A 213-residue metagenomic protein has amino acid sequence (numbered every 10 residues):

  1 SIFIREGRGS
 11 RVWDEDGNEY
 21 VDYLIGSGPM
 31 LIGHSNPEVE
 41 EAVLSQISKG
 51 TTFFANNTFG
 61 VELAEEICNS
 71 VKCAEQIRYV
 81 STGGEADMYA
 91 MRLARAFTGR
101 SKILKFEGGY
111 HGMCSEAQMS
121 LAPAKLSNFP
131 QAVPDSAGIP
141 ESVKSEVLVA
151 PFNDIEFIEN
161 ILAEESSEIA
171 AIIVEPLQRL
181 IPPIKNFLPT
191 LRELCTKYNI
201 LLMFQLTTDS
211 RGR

Functional and structural regions predicted by a protein language model:
S1-E6: Active-site-adjacent loop/helix segments that line or gate small-molecule/cofactor pockets in enzymes
G7-S10, D16, S27: Short loop/turn microsegments at loop-to-beta-strand junctions
E19-S101: Glycine-rich loop-to-alpha-helix module at the N-terminal edge of alpha/beta enzyme cores
V21-L24, A171-P176: Short beta-strands and strand-loop turn motifs
P29-I32, Q178-I181, D209-R211: Short, small-residue-enriched loops and turns at beta-alpha junctions that line or gate enzyme active sites
E65-A170, R192: PLP-dependent aspartate aminotransferase-fold enzymes
F157-I161, V174-L201: Active-site core of PLP-dependent enzymes with the aminotransferase class I/II
I169, L202-F204: Hydrophobic beta-strand scaffold residues
